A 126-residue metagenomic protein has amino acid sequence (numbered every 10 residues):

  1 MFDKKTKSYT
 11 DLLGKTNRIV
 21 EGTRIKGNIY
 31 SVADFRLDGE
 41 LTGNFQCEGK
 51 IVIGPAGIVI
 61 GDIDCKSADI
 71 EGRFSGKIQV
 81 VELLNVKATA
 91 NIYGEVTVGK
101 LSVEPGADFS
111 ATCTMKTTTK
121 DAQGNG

Functional and structural regions predicted by a protein language model:
M1-Y30, D34-E40, P55-I58, D69 (+1 more regions): Intrinsically disordered, low-complexity terminal regions
T42-G43, G49-K50, P55, K66: N-terminal beta-strand/beta-hairpin edge segment
N44, D62, E95: Extracellular repeat turn/loop positions enriched in glycine and acidic/polar residues, especially those that create
Q46, Q79: Short, flexible loop segments at the rims of nucleotide/cofactor-binding pockets, characterized by
S75, V81: Generic anion/oxyanion-binding catalytic loop in active/binding sites
